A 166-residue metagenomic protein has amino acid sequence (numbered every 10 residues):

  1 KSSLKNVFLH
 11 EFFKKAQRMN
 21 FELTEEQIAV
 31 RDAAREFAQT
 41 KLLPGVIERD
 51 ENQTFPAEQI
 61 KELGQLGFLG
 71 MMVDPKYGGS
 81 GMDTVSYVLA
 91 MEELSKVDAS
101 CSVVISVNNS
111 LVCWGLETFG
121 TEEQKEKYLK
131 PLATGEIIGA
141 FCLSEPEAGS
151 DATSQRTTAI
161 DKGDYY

Functional and structural regions predicted by a protein language model:
S2-S3: Serine residues within intrinsically disordered or low-complexity segments
F12-A29: Intrinsic disorder at enzyme termini
E26-T40: A non-catalytic, amphipathic alpha-helix used as a structural packing/dimerization or gating element in enzyme scaffolds
P44-L66: Short secondary-structure junction/hinge motifs that connect adjacent elements
Q65-I138: Internal helix-loop-helix
G79-S80, E123-Y166: Glycine-rich, Trp-frequent "lid" loop and neighboring beta-strands that shape and gate the flavin cofactor pocket
